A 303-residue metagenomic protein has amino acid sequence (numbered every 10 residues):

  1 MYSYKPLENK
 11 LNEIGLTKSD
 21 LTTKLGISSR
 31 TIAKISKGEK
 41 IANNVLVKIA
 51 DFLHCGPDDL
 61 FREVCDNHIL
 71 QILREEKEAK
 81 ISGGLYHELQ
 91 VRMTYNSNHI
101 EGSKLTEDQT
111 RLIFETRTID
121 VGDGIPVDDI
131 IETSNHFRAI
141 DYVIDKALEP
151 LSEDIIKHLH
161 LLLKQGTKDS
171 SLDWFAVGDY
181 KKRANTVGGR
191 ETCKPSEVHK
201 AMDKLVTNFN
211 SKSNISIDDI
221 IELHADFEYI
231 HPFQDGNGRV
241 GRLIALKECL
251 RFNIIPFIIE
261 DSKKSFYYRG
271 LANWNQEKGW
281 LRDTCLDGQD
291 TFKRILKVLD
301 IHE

Functional and structural regions predicted by a protein language model:
M1-D20: A short, Lys/Arg-rich alpha-helix, primarily the initiator
N12, T23, D51: Alpha-helical residues within the helix-turn-helix
S19, R62-E303: FIC/Doc superfamily catalytic core
G26-I41: Recognition helix of helix-turn-helix/homeodomain-like DNA-binding domains that insert into the DNA major groove
S36, L53, F61-V64: DNA major-groove recognition helix of helix-turn-helix
G38-D51: Short, basic-rich loop-to-helix N-cap that marks the start of a DNA-contacting helix
